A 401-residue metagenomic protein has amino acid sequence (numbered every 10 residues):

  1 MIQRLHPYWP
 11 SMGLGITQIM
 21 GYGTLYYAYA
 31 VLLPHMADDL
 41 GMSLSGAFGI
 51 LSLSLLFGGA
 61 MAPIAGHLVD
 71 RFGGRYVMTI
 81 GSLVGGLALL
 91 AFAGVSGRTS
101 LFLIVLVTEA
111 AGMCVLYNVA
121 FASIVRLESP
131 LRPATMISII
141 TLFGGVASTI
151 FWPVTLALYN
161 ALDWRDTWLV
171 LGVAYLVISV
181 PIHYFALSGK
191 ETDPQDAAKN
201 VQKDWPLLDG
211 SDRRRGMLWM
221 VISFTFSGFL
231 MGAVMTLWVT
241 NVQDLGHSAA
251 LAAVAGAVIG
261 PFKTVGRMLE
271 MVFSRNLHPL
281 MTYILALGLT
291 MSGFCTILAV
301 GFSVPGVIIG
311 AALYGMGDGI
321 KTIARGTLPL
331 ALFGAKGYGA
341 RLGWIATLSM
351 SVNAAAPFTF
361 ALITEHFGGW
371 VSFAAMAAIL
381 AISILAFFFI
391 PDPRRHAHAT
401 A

Functional and structural regions predicted by a protein language model:
W9-H35, L40-L44, M61-A65, W152 (+1 more regions): Extracytoplasmic
Y29-L33, R215-M268: Extracytoplasmic gate region of multi-pass secondary transporters
A60-R98: Conserved MFS/SLC helix-loop-helix module at the cytosolic interface between two early adjacent transmembrane helices
M61-G73, G266-H278, T364-E365: Helix-to-loop junctions at the C-terminal end of transmembrane segments in multipass secondary transporters
T99-V115, T141, T225, G306-G319: Hydrophobic core of transmembrane alpha-helices in multi-pass small-molecule transporters, especially MFS/SLC-type
C114-E128, I320-F333: Intracellular juxtamembrane helix-capping segments at the cytosolic ends of symmetry-related transmembrane helices
I140-K190: Helix-loop-helix hairpin linking two adjacent transmembrane segments in secondary transporters
K263, L277-L328: C-terminal transmembrane helical hairpin of 12-TM major facilitator-type secondary transporters
